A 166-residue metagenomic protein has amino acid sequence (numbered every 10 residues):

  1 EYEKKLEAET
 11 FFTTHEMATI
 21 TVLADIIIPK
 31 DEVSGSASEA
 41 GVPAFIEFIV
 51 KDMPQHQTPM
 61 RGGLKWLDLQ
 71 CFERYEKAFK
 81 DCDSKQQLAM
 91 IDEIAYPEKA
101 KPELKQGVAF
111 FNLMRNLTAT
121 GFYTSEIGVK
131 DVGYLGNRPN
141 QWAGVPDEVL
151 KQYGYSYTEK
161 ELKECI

Functional and structural regions predicted by a protein language model:
E1-V22: C-terminal segment of N-terminal export signals and the immediately downstream linker at the start of the mature
K4-K5, V22, G41-I166: Mature-region segments of soluble proteins
V22-L23, P29-K30: N-terminal secretory signal peptides
I28-P29, Y96: Residues at helix-coil transition
S34, S38-E39: Zn2+-dependent metallopeptidase catalytic domains
